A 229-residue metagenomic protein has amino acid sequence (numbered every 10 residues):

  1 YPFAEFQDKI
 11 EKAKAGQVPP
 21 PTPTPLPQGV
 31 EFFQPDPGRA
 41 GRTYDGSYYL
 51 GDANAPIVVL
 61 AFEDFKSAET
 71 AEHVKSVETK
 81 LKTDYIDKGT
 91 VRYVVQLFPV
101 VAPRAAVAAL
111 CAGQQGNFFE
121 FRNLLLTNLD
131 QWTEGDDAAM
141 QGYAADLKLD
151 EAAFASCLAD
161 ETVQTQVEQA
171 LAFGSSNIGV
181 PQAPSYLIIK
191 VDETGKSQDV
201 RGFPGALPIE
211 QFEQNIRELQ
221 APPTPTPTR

Functional and structural regions predicted by a protein language model:
Y1, A55, L60-A145, P181: Structural alpha/beta surface segment adjacent to cysteine/selenocysteine redox centers across thiol/disulfide enzymes
Y1-G46, I57-F62, E72-E78, K82-T83 (+1 more regions): C-terminal cap of thioredoxin/glutaredoxin-like
G46-S47, V95, L129, V200: Generic secondary-structure boundary/loop-capping signal
G51-A53: Short, flexible hinge/linker loops that cap or flank conserved catalytic cores
